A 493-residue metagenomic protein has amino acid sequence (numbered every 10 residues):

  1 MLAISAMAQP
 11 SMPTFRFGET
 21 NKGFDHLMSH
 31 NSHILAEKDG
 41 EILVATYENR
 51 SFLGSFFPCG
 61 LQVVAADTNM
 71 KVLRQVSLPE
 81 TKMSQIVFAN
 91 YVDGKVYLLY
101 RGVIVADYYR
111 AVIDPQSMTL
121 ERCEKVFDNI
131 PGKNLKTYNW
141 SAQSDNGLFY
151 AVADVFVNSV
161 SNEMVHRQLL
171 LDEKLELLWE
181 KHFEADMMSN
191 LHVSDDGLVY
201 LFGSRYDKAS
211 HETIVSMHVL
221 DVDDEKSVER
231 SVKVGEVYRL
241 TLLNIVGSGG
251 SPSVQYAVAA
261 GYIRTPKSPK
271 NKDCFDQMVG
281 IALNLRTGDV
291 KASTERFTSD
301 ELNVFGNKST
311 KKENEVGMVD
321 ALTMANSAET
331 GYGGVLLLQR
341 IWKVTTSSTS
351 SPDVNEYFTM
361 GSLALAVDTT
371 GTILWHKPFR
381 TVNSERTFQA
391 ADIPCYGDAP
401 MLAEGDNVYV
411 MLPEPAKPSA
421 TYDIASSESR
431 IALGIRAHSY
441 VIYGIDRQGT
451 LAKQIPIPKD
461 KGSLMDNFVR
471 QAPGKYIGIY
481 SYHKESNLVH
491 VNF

Functional and structural regions predicted by a protein language model:
M1-T14, F493: Bacterial Sec-dependent N-terminal signal peptides
Q9-M28, F52-L53, Q62, N69-E80 (+6 more regions): Aromatic (tryptophan-biased) beta-strands that constitute blades/sheets of beta-rich domains
N21-K22, L27-D145, F156-N158, E163 (+1 more regions): Post-signal peptide N-terminal segment of secreted/secretory-pathway proteins
H26-L35, E80-Y91, N129-A142, A185-S194 (+4 more regions): Repeated scaffold domains used in trafficking and secretory/extracellular systems, primarily beta-propellers
H33-L35, D39-F56, V92-V105, N146-V160 (+6 more regions): Short beta-strand elements that form the blades of beta-propeller/WD-repeat-like and other beta-sheet-rich scaffold
C59-T68, Y109-S117, M164-E176, T213-E225 (+3 more regions): Beta-propeller blade signature
L191-F202, A209-G333, L337-Q339: Long, internal scaffold/assembly segments composed of regular secondary structure
T323-T345, T349-L363, A390-A452: Loop/turn-rich, solvent-exposed surfaces of beta-rich toroidal or solenoidal domains
